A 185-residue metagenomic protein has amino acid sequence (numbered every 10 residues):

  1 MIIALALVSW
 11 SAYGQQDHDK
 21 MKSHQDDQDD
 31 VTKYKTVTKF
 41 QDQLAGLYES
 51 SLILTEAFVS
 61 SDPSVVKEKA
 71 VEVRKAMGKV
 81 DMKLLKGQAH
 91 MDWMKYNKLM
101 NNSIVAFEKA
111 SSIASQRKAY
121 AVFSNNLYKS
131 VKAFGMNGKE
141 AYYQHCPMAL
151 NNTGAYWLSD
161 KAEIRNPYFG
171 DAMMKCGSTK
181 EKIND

Functional and structural regions predicted by a protein language model:
M1-S9: Bacterial N-terminal signal peptides
W10-D185: Intrinsically disordered, low-complexity terminal tails/loops enriched in metal-binding residues
